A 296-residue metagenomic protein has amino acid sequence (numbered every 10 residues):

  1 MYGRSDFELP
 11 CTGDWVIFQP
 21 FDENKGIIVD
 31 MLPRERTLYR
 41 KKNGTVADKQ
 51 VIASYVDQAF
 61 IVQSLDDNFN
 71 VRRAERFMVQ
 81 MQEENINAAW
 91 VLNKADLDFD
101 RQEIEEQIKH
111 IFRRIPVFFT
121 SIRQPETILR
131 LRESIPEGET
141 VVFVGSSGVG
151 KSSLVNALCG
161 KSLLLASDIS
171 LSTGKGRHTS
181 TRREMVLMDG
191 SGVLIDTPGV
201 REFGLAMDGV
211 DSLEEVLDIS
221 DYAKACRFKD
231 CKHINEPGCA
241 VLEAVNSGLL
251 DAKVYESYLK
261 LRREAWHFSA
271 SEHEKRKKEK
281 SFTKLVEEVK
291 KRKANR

Functional and structural regions predicted by a protein language model:
M1-Y2: Short, structured beta-strand/loop micro-motifs enriched in basic residues and often containing a Trp
S5-D22, L32-I52, N87-A88, A95 (+3 more regions): Helix-rich effector regions associated with P-loop NTPase G domains
C11, W15, I27, A47 (+2 more regions): Switch/coupling subdomain of P-loop NTPase systems
E23-M31, N70: Short, Lys/Arg- and Gly-enriched loop/turn segments at beta-strand edges
I61-S64, V91-N93: Conserved beta-strand segments of the P-loop GTPase G domain that flank and frequently precede/overlap
F69, D98-F99, E126, R201-G204: Catalytic P-loop NTPase motifs of RecA-like helicase/translocase cores
N87, K94-V149: Canonical P-loop GTPase G-domain recognition
S147, S152-S153, A157: Walker A/P-loop
